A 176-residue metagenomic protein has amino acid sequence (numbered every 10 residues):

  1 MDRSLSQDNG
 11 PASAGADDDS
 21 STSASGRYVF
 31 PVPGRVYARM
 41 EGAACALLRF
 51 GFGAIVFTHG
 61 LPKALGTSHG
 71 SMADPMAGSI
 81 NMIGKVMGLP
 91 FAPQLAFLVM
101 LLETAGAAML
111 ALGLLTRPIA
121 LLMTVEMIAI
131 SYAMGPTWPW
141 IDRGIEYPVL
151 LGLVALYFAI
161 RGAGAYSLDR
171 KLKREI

Functional and structural regions predicted by a protein language model:
M1-S71, P90-L101, L112-I176: Extended, low-polarity transmembrane helix blocks
M72-P90: Perimembrane loop-to-helix junctions flanking transmembrane segments
A107: Conformational-control "hinges and anchors"
